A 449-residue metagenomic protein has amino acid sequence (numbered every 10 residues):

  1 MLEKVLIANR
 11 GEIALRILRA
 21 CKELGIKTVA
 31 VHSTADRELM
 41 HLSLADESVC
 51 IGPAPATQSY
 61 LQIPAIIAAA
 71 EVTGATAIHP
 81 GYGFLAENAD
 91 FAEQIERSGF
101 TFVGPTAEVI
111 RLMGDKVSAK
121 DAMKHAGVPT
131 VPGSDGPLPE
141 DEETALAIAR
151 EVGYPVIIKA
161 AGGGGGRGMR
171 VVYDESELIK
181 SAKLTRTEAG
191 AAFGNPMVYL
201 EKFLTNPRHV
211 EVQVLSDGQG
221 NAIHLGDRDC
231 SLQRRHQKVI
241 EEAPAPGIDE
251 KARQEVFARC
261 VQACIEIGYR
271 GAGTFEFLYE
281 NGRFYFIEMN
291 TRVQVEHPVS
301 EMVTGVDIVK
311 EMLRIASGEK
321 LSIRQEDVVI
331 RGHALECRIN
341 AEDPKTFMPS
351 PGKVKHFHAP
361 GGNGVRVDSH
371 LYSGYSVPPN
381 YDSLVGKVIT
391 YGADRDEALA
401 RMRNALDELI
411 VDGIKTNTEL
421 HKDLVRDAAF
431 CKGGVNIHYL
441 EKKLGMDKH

Functional and structural regions predicted by a protein language model:
M1-A126, D135-A147, E397: ATP-binding N-terminal substructure of ATP-dependent carboxylate-amine bond-forming enzymes
L2, G114, I157-K159, K415: Generic N-terminal leader/processing signal
I7-R16, A20-L24, S48, E71-T73 (+7 more regions): ATP-dependent carboxylate activation and anion-phosphoryl transfer catalytic cores that bind Mg-ATP to form
A77, P155-V156: Short acidic donor-binding loop at the edge of a beta-strand
A122-V131, G153-P155: A polyampholytic, Gly/Pro-enriched intrinsically disordered region
G136-L138, Y154, A359: Intrinsic-disorder/low-complexity coil detector
G166-G168: A short acidic, helix-capping loop that chelates divalent metal ions and anchors anionic groups
